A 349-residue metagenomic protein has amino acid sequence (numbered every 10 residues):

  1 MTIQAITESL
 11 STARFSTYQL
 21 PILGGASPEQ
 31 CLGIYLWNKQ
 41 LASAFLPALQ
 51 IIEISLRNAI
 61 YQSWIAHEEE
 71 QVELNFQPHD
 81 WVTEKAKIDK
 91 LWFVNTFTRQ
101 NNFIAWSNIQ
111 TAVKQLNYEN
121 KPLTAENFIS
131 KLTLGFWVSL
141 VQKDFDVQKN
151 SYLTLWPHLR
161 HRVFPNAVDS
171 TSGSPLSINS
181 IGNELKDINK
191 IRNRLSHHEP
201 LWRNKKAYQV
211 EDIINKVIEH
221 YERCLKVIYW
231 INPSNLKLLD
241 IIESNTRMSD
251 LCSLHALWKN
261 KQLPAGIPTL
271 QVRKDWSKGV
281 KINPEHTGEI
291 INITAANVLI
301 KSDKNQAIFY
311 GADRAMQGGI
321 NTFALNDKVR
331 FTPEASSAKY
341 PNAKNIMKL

Functional and structural regions predicted by a protein language model:
M1-A265: Amphipathic alpha-helical interface elements
L263-R273: A general sequence property marking short-to-moderate contiguous segments in secreted/outer-membrane adhesion
V272-A295: Structural detector for short beta-strands of small beta-barrel domains
A295-K301: Short aromatic-glycine-enriched beta-strand elements
N305-T322: Beta-strand/loop nucleic-acid-binding surfaces
E334-L349: OB-fold/S1-family single-stranded nucleic acid-binding modules
